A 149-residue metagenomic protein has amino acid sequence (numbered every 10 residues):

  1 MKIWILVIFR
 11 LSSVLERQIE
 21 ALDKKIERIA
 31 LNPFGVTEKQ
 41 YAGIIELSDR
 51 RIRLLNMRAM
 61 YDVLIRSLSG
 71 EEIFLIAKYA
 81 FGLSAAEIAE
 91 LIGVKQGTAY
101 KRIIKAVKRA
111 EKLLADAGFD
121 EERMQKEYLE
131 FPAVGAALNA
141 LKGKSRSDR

Functional and structural regions predicted by a protein language model:
M1-L64, K112-R149: N-terminal interaction/assembly modules
E38, E72, E87: Acidic-residue sensor for enzyme active/binding pockets
I45-E46, I73, Q96-G97: Coiled-coil-like amphipathic alpha-helices with heptad-repeat character
M60, S84-E87: A general alpha-helix detector
R66-S69, G93-K95: Alpha-helical hinge/cap motifs
S67-S84: Short amphipathic alpha helix immediately N-terminal
L75-I76, E87-A89, A99: Hydrophobic positions on the alpha-helical face of helix-turn-helix-like DNA-binding modules
L91-D116: DNA-recognition helix of helix-turn-helix
